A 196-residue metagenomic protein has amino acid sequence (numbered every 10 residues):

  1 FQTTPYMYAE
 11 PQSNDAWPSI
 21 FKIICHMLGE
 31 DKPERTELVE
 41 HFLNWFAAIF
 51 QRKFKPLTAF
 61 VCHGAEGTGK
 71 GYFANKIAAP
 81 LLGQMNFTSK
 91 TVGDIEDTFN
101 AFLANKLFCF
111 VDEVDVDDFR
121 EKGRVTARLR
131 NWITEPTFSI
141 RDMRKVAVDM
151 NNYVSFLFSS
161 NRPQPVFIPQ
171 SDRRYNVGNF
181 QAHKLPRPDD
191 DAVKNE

Functional and structural regions predicted by a protein language model:
F1-V114, V125, N176: P-loop NTPase catalytic core of nucleic-acid-dependent motor ATPases
F99-A104, R141-S159: AAA+/SF3 P-loop NTPase mechanochemical coupling elements
N105-L107, N152-S155, Q170-N176: Short glycine-/polar-rich loops that comprise or flank the Walker A/P-loop and associated switch/sensor motifs
L107-I133, P165-D172: Conserved AAA+/SF3 P-loop NTPase catalytic/coupling segment centered on the Walker-B
D115, P136-I140, L157-R162: Conserved catalytic/coupling elements of P-loop NTPase cores
R124-D149: Conserved catalytic/switch belt of AAA+ P-loop NTPases
V166-P186: A short helix-turn-beta junction within AAA+ P-loop NTPase domains corresponding to the substrate/partner-engaging
D189-E196: Short, intrinsically disordered, charge-balanced linker/junction segments flanking boundaries in proteins
